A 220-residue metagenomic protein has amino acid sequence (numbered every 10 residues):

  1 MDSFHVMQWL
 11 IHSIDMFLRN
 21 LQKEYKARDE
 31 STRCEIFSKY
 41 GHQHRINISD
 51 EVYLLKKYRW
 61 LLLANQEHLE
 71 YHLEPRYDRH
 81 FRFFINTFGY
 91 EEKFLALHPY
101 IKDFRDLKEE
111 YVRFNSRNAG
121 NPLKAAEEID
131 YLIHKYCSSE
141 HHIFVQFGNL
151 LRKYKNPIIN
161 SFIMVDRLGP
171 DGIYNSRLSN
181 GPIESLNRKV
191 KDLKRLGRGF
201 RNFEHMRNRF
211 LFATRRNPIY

Functional and structural regions predicted by a protein language model:
M1-H12: Inter-helix linker motif
M7, A27-Y220: Acidic/histidine-rich catalytic cores and adjacent linkers of DNA breakage/strand-transfer/modification proteins
I11-K23: Short, surface-exposed amphipathic charged segments that create phosphate/polyanion-binding patches used for binding
